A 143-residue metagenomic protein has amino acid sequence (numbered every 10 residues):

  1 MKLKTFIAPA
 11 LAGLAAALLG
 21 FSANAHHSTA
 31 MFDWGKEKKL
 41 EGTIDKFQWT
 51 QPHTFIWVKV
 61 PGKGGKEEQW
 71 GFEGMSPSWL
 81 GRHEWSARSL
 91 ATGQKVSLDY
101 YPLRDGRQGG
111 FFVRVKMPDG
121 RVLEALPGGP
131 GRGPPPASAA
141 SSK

Functional and structural regions predicted by a protein language model:
M1-L11: Bacterial N-terminal signal peptides that target proteins for export
P9-G20: Bacterial N-terminal signal peptides
A23-K38: Short boundary/loop segments of OB/S1/cold-shock single-stranded nucleic-acid-binding domains
K36-P52: Structural detector for short beta-strands of small beta-barrel domains
T50-P61: Short aromatic-glycine-enriched beta-strand elements
G65-P77: Short, basic/aromatic beta-hairpin or loop at an interaction surface
R82-S97: Short nucleic-acid-contacting surface segments enriched for D/E, G, S/T with interspersed K/R
L103-L126: OB-fold/S1-family single-stranded nucleic acid-binding modules
